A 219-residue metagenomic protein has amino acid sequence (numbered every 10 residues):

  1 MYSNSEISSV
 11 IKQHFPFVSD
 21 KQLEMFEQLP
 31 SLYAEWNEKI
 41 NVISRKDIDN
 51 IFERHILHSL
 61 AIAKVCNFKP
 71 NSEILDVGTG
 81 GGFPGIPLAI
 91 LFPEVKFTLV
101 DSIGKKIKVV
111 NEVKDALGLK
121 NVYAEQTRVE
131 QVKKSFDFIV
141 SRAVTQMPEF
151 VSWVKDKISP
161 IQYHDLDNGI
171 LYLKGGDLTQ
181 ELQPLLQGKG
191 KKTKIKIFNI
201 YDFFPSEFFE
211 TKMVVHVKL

Functional and structural regions predicted by a protein language model:
Y2-P70, L75, K105-K108, E112-V122: Class I SAM-dependent transferase core
P16, E94, L117-L119, Y163 (+1 more regions): Short helix-capping segments at alpha-helix termini
L60-V144, P148-V151: Conserved SAM/SAH cofactor-binding pocket of Class I
C66-F68, I158, Q162-H164: A generic alpha-to-beta junction signature in SAM-dependent methyltransferases
L88, V154-I161: Class I S-adenosylmethionine-dependent transferase superfamily signal
E125-T127, L173, F198-I200: Conserved beta-strand termini and adjacent loop/short-helix elements that scaffold enzyme active sites in alpha/beta
Q162-D177: Conserved beta-strand signature within the Rossmann-like core of class I S-adenosyl-L-methionine
G176-L219: Active-site capping/gating segments
